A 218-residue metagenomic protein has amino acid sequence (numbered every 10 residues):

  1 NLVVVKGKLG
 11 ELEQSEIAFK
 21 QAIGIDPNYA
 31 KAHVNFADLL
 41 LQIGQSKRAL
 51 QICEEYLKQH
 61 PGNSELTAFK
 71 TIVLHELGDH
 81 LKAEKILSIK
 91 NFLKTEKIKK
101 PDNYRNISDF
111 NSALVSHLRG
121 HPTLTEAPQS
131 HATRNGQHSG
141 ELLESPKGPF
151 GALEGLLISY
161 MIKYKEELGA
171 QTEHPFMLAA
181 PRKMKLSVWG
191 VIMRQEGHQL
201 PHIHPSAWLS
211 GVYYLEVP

Functional and structural regions predicted by a protein language model:
I25, Q59-H60: Structural marker of alpha-solenoid helical repeat scaffolds
A83-M177: Non-heme Fe(II)/2-oxoglutarate
G148-I158, I162-P218: Catalytic core of non-heme Fe(II) oxygenases with the double-stranded beta-helix
